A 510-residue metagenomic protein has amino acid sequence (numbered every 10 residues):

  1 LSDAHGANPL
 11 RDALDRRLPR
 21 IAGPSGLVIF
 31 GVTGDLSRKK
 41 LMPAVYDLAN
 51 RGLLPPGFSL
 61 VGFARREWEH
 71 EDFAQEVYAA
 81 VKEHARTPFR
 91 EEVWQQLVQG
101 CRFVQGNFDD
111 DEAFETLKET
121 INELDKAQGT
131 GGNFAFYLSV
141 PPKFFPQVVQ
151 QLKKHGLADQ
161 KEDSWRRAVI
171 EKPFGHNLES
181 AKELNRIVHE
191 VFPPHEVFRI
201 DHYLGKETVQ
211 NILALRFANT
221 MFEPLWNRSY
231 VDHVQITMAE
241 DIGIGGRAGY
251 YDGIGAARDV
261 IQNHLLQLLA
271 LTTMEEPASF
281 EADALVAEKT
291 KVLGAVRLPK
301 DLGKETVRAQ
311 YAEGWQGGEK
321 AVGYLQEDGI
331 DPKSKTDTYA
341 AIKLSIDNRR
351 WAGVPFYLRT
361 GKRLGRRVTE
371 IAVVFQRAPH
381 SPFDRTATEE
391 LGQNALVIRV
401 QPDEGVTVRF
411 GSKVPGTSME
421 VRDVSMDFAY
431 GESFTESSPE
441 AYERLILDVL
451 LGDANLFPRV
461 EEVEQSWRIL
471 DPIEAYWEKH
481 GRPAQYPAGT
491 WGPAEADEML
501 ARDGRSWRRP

Functional and structural regions predicted by a protein language model:
L1-I170, F174-P510: Secretory/organelle targeting and membrane-embedding segments
